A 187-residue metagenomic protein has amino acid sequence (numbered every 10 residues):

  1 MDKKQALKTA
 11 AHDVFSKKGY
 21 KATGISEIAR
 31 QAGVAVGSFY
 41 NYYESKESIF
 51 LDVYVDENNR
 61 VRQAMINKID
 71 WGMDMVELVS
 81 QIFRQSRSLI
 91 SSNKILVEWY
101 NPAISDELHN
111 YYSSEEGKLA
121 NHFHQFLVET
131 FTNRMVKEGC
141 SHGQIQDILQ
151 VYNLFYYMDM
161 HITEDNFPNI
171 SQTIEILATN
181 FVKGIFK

Functional and structural regions predicted by a protein language model:
D2-H12, I28, V53-E57, V61-M65: Generic hydrophobic, amphipathic alpha-helix propensity
A6, V14-S48, D52: Helix-turn-helix
K17-K21, N93, E138: Short coil/turn segments at alpha/beta junctions that flank glycine-rich nucleotide-binding fingerprints
K46, V53, E57, V61 (+5 more regions): Hydrophobic/aromatic residues within well-ordered alpha-helical segments
D52, D56, I66-S92, L149: Hydrophobic alpha-helical connector segments
R62, H109-D147: Amphipathic alpha-helical packing segments from all-alpha helical-bundle domains
S88-Y111, M160-E164: Amphipathic alpha-helical segments used for helix-helix packing
E98-N101, M135-T179: Hydrophobic/aromatic-rich alpha-helical bundle segments in the mid-to-C-terminal region
